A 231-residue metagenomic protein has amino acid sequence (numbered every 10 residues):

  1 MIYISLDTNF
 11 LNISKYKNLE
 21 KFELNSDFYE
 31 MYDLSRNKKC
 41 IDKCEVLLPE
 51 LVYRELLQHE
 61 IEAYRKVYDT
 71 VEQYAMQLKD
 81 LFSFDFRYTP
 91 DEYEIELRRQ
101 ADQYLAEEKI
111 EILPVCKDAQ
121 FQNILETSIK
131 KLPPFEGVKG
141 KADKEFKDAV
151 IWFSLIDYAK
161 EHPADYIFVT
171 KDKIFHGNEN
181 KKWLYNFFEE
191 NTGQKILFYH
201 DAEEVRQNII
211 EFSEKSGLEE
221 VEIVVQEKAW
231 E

Functional and structural regions predicted by a protein language model:
Y3-A164, I174-E231: Active-site-proximal, substrate-binding regions of enzyme catalytic domains and RNA-binding/basic surfaces
K171: Carbohydrate-binding surfaces in secreted/extracellular proteins
